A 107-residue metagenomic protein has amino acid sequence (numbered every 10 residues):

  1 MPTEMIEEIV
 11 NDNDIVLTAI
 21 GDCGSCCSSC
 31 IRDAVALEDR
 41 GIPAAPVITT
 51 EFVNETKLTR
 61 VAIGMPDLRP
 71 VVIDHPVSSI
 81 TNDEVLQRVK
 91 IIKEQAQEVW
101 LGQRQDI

Functional and structural regions predicted by a protein language model:
M1-R40, A45-I63, R69-K90, E94-I107: Metallocofactor- and cofactor-centric catalytic cores in central/energy metabolism, strongly enriched
